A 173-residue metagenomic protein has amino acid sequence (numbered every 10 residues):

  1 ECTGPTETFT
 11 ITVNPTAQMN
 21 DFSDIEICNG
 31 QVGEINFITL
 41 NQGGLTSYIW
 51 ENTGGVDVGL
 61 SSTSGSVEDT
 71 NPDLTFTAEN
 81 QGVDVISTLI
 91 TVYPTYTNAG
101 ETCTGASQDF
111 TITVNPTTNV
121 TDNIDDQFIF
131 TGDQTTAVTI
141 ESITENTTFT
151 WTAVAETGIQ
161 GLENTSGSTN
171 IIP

Functional and structural regions predicted by a protein language model:
E1-P173: Extracellular low-complexity Ser/Thr/Asn/Gly-rich intrinsically disordered segments
